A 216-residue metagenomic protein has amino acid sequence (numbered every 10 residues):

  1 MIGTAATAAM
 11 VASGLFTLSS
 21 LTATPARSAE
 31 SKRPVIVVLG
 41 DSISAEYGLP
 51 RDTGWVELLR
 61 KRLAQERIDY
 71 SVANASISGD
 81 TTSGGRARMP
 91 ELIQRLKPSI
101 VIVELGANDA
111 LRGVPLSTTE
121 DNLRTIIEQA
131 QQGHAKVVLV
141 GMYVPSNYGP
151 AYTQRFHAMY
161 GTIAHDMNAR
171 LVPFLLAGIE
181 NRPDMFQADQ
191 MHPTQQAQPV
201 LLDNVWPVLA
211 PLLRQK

Functional and structural regions predicted by a protein language model:
M1-M10: N-terminal export leaders
M10-S28: N-terminal twin-arginine translocation
S13-T17, S71, N181: Intrinsic disorder/low-complexity signature
T24-S78, R88-K97: Serine-esterase "nucleophile elbow" of acetyl-processing enzymes
L58, Q65-D69, G84-K216: Alpha-helical cap/lid subdomain in secreted, periplasmic, or secretory-pathway luminal O-acyl-processing enzymes
G79-S83: Acidic-and-aromatic substrate-binding clefts and catalytic sites of carbohydrate-active enzymes
